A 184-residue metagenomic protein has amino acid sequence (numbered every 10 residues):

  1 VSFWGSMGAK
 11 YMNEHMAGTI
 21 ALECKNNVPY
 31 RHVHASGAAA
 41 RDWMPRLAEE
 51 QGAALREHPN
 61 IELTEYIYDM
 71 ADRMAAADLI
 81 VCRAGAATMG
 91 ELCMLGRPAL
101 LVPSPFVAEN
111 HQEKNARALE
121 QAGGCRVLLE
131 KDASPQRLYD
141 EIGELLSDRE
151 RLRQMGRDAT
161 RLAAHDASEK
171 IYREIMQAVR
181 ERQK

Functional and structural regions predicted by a protein language model:
V1-K184: Nucleotide-activated sugar donor-binding and catalytic core shared by glycosyltransferases and related lipid-linked
